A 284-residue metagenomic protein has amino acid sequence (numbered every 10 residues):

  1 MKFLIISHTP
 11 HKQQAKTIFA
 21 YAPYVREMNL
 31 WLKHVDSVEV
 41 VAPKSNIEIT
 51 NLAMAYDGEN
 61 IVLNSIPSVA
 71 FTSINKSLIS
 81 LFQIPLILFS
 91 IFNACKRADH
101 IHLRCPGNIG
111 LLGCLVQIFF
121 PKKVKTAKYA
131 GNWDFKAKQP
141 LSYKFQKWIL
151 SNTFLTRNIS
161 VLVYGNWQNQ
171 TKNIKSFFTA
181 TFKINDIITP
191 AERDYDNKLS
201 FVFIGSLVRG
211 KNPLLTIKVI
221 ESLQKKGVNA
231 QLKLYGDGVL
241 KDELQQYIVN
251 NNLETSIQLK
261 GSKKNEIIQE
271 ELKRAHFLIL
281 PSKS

Functional and structural regions predicted by a protein language model:
M1-L52: N-terminal subdomain of nucleotide-sugar transferases
C95, S262, E270-A275: Short alpha-helical donor nucleotide-sugar binding micro-motif in glycosyltransferases
H100-P121, A127-G131, G165-Q170: An aromatic- and histidine-rich active-site surface loop
W133-F135, Q139-S200: Donor nucleotide-sugar binding/catalytic pocket of nucleotide-sugar-dependent glycosyltransferases
F203-V228, V239-Q245: A conserved mid-protein helix/loop that constitutes part of the nucleotide-sugar donor-binding site
Q245-K263: Nucleotide-activated donor-binding/catalytic signature segment of Leloir-type glycosyltransferases, i.e., the conserved
L278-I279: A short hydrophobic beta-strand element within the catalytic core of glycosyltransferases that build diverse glycans
K283-S284: Aromatic "clamp/platform" in nucleotide-sugar-dependent glycosyltransferases that forms part of the donor/acceptor
